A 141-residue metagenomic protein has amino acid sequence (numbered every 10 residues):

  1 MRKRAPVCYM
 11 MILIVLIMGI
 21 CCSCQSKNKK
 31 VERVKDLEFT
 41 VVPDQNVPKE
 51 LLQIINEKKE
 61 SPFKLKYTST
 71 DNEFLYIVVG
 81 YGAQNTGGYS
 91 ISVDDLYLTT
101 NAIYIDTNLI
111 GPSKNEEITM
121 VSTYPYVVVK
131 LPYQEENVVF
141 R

Functional and structural regions predicted by a protein language model:
R4-Y9, G19-R141: Exposed, flexible binding/inhibitory loops of compact, secreted disulfide-stabilized domains
V15-L16: Classic N-terminal secretory signal peptides
